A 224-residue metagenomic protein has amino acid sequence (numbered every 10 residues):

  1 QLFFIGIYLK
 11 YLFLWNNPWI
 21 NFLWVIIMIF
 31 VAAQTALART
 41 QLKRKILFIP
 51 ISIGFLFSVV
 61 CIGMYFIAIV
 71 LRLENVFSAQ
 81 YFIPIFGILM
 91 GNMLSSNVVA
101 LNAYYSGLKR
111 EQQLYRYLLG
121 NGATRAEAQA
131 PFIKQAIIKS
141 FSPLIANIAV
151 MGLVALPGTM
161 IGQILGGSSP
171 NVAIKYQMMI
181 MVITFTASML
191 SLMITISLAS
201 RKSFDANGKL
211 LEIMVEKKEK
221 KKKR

Functional and structural regions predicted by a protein language model:
L2-K10, A32-A33, S58-V59, G63: A generic, lipid-embedded transmembrane alpha helix
W15-F30: Structural signature of hydrophobic alpha-helical transmembrane segments
I20, W24, L42-A100: Loop-to-helix entry region at the N-terminal start of transmembrane alpha-helices in multi-pass membrane transporters
A33-K43: C-terminal ends of transmembrane helices
A103-A136: Short cytoplasmic-facing helical segments at TM-TM junctions of multi-pass membrane proteins
A128-V154: Transmembrane alpha-helices
A146-N171, K175, S191: Non-cytoplasmic
N171-I174, M178-S200: Hydrophobic alpha-helical transmembrane segments of polytopic membrane proteins
